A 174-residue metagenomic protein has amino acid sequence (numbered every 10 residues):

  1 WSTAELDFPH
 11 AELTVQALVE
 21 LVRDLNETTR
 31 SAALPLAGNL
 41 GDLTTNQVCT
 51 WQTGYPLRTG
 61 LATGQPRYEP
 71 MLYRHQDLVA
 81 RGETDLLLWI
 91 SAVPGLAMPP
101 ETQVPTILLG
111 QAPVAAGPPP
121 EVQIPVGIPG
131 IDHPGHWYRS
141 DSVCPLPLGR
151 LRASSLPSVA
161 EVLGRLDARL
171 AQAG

Functional and structural regions predicted by a protein language model:
W1-S31, G38, T45, Q52-G174: Non-catalytic alpha/beta scaffold blocks inside enzyme catalytic domains
